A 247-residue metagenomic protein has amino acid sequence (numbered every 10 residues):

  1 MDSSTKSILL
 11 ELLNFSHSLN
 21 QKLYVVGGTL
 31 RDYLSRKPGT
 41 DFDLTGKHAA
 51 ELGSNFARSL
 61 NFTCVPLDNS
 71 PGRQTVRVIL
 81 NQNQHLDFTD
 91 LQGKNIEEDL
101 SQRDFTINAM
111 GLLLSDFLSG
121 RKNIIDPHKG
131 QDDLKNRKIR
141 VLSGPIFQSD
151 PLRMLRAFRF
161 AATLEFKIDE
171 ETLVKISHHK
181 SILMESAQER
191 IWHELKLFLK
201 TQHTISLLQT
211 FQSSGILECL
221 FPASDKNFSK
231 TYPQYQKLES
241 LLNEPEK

Functional and structural regions predicted by a protein language model:
M1-K247: Catalytic cores of the polymerase beta-like nucleotidyltransferase superfamily and closely associated nucleotide
